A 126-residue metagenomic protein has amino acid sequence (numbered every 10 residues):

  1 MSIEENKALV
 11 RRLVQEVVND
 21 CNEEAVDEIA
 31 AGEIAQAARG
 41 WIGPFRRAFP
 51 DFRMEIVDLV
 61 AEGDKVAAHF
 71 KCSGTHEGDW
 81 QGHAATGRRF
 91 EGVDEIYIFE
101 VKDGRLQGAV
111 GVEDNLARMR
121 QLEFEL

Functional and structural regions predicted by a protein language model:
M1-L126: C-terminal and inter-domain tail/linker signature
